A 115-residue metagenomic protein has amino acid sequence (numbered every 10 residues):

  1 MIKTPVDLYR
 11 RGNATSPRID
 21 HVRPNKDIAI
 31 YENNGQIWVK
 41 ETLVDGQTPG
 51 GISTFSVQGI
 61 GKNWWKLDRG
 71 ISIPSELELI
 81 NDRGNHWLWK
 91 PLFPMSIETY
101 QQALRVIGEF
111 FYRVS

Functional and structural regions predicted by a protein language model:
M1-S115: NAD-dependent ADP-ribosyltransferases
